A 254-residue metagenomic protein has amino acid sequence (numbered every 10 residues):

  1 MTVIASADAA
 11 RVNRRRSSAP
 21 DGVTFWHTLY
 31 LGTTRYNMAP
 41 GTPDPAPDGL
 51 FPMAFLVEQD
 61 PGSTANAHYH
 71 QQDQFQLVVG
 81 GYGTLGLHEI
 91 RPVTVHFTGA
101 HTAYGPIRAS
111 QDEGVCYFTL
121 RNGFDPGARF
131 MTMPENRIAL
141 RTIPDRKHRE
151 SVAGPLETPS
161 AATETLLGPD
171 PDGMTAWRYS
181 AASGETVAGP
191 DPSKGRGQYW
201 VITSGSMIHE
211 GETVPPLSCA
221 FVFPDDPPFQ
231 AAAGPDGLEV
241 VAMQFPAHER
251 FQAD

Functional and structural regions predicted by a protein language model:
M1-G49, A128-T175: A short, N-terminal "cap"/entry segment at the start of jelly-roll beta-barrel domains of the cupin/DSBH fold
A39-T84, H88-P92: The feature marks the first
H70-L85, G189-E210: Glycine- and acidic-residue-biased ligand/ion/polar-headgroup-sensing regions
E89-I90, A100-F130, T213-P215, P224-F251: Ligand-binding loop in jelly-roll beta-barrel domains
T175, A182-P190: Regulatory nucleotide-sensing modules
